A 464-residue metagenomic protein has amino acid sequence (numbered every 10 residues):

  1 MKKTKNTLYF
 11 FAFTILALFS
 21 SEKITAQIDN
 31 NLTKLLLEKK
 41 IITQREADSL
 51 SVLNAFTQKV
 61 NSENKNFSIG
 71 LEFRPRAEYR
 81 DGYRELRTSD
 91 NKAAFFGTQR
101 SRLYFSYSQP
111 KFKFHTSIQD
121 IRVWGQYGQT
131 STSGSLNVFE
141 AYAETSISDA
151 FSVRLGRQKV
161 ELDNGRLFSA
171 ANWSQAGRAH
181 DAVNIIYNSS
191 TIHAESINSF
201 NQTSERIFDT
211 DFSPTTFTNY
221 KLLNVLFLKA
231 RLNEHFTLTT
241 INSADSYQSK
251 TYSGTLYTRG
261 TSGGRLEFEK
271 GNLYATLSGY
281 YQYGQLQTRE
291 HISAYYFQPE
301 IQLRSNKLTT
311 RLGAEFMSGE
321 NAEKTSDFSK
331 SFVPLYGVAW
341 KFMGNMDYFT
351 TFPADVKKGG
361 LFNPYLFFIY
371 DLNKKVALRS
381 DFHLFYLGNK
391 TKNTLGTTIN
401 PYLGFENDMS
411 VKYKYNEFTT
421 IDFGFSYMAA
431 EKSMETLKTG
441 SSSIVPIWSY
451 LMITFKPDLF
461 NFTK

Functional and structural regions predicted by a protein language model:
M1-Q27: Bacterial Sec-dependent N-terminal signal peptides
A26-R157, V183-S189, A194, A230 (+8 more regions): Beta-barrel outer-membrane channel/assembly domains of diderm bacteria
R74-R76, Q119-I121, S199-N201, S243-D245 (+2 more regions): Active-site beta-loop-alpha junctions enriched in small/polar residues
Y83-E85, G128, L167, I197 (+7 more regions): Outer-membrane beta-barrel and related beta-rich outer-membrane complex signature in Gram-negative bacteria
I121-V123, K159-L162, Q202-T203: Solvent-exposed loop/turn segments at secondary-structure junctions within structured extracellular/periplasmic domains
F168-N172, H180: Asp-box/WD-like beta-propeller blade repeats and closely related beta-sheet repeat scaffolds
Y187, T191-L277: Internal metal/ion-chelating core segments
Q287, I292-Y296, T310-G360, L366: C-terminal outer-membrane beta-barrel translocator/porin domains of Gram-negative envelope proteins and their
